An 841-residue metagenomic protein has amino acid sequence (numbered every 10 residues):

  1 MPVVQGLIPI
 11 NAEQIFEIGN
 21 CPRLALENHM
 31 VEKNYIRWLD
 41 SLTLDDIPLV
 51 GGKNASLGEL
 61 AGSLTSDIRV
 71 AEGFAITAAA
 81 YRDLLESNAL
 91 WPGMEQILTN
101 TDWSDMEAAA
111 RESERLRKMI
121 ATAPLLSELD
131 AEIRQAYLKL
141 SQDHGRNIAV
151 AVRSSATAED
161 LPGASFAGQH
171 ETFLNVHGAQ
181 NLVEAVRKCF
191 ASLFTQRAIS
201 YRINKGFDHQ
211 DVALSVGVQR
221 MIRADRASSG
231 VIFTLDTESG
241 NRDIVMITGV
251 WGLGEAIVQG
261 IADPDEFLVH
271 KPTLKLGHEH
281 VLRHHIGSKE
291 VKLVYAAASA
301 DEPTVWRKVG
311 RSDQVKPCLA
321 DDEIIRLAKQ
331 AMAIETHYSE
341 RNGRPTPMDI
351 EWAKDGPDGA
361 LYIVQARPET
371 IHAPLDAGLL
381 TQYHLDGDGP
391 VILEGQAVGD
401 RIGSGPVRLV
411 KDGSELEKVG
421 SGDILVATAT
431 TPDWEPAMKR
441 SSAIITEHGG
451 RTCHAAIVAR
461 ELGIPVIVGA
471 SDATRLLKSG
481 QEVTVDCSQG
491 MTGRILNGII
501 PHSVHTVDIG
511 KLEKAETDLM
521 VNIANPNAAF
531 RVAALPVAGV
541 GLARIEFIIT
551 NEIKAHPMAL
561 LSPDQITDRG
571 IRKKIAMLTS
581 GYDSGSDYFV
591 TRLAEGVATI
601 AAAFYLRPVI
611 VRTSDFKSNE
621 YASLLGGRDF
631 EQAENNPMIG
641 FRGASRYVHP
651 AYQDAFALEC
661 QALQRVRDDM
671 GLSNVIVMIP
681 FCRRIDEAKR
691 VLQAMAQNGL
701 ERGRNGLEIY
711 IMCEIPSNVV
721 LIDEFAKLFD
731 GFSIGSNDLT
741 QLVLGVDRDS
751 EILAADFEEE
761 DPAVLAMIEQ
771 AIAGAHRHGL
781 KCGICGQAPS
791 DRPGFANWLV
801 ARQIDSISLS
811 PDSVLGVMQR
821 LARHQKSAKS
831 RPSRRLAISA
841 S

Functional and structural regions predicted by a protein language model:
I15-H29: Short, Lys/Arg-enriched N-terminal segments with co-localized hydrophobic residues within the first ~10-30 amino acids
R23, S87, W91, P357 (+6 more regions): Acidic, glycine-rich flexible loop/linker segments
L26-G217, R226, Q314-D322, R326-L327 (+12 more regions): N-terminal beta-alpha lobe that positions the nucleotide/phosphoryl donor in ATP/NTP-coupled carboxylate activation
G145, A149-A151, A156-F166, H170-L174 (+5 more regions): Conserved alpha/beta-domain cores
F166-S200, A224-A298, I363-E394, R440-E447 (+5 more regions): Extended active-site and interfacial segments that coordinate phosphate-rich ligands in large catalytic machineries
G168, G343-T370: Conserved metal-phosphate-binding beta-hairpin within the catalytic cores of diverse ATP-dependent phosphoryl-transfer
I244-P347, K354, Q396-D400, S421 (+4 more regions): Conserved catalytic alpha/beta cores of large enzymes that bind or transform nucleotide phosphates and polynucleotides
